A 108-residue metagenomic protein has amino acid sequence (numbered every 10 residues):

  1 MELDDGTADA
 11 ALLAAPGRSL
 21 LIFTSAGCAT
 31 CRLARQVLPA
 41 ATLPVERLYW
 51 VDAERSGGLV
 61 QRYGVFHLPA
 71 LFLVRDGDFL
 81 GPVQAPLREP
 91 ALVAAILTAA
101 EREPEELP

Functional and structural regions predicted by a protein language model:
M1-R18, E101-P108: N-terminal leader/targeting and pre-domain segments
E2-L3, F23, P44-G58: Thiol-based oxidoreductase modules, predominantly thioredoxin-like and allied folds used for disulfide exchange
T7-A11, R55-L59, A91: Short acidic active-site motifs
T7-A41: Local sequence-structure signature of Cys/Sec-based thiol-disulfide redox active-site neighborhoods
Y63-F72: Structural micro-motif
L73-P108: Non-catalytic, surface beta->alpha helical segment in thiol-disulfide oxidoreductase systems
